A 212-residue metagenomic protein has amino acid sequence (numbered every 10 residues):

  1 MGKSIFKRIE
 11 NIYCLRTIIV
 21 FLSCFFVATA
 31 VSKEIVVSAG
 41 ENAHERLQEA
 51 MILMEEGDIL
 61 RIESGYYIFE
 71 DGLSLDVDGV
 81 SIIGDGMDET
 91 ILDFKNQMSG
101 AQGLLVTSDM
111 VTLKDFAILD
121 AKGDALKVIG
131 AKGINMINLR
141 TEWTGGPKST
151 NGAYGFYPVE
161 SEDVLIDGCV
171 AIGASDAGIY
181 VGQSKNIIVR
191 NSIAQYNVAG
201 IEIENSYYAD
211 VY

Functional and structural regions predicted by a protein language model:
M1-C14: N-terminal secretory signal peptides that target proteins for export/translocation
R16-F26: Bacterial N-terminal signal peptides
A28-S32: Sec/Tat signal peptide C-region and signal peptidase I cleavage site
K33-E45, I59, G79-K122, G145: Right-handed parallel beta-helix/beta-spiral solenoid domain characteristic of secreted/periplasmic
E45-L53, I68-V77, I82, L92-D93 (+1 more regions): Short, T/G/N/S-enriched strand-turn elements that build extracellular solenoid repeat scaffolds
G57, I83-E89, M110-D120, K132-G145 (+3 more regions): Right-handed parallel beta-helix
E70, F94-L104, D120-K127, K148-P158 (+3 more regions): Extracellular beta-strand/beta-solenoid scaffold signature
